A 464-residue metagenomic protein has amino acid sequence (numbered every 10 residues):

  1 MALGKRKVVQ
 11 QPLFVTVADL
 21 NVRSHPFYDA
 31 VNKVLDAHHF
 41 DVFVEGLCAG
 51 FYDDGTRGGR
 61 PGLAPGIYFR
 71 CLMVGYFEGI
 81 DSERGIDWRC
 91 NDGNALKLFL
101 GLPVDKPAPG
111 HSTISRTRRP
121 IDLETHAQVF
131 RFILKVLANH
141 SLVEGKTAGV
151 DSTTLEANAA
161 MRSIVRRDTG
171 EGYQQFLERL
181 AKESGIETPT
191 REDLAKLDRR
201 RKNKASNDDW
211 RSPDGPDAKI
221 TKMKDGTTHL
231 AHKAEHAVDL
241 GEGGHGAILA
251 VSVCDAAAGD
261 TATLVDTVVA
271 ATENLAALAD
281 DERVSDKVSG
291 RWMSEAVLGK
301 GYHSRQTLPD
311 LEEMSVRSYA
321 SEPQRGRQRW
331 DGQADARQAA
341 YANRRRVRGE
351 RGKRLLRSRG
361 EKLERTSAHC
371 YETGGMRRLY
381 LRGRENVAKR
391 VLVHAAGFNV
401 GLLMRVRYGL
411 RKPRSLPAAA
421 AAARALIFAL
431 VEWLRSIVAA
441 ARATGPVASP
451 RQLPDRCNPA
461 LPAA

Functional and structural regions predicted by a protein language model:
M1-N32: Hydrophobic alpha-helical membrane-insertion signals
Q11-L13, K97, A138, E350-R351: Short hydrophobic/aromatic segments of transmembrane alpha-helices and their interfaces
S24-M73, E78: Basic, short loop/linker segments at the boundary and entry of helix-turn-helix/winged-helix-like folds
H39, Y76-G79, N94-L98, V400: Short alpha-helix boundary/capping elements
G50, D92-L96, L155: A short structural micro-motif
G58-R60, F99-D105: Catalytic micro-motifs at enzyme active sites that drive phosphoryl/nucleotidyl and oxygen chemistry
P65-Y76, W88, D92-N94, A234-E235: Contiguous, well-ordered alpha-helical segments that form the cores/surfaces of helical PPI scaffolds
G79-N91, L102-A464: Anion-binding and metal-coordination hotspots
